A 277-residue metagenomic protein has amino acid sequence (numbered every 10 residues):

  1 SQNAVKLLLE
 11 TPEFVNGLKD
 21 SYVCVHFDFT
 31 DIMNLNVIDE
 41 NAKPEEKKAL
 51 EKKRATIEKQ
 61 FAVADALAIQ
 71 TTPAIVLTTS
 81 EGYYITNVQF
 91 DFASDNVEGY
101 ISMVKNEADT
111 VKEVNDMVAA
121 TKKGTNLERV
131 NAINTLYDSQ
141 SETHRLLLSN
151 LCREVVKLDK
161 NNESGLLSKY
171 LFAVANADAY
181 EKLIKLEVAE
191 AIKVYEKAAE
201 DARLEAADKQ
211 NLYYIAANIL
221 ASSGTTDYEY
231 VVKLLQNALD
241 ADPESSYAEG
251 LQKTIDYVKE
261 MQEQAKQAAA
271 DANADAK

Functional and structural regions predicted by a protein language model:
S1-K19: Typically the conserved alpha-helix immediately C-terminal to a functionally engaged Cys/Sec in thioredoxin-like
Q2-K6, N36-V37, T86-Q89: Short, solvent-exposed loop/turn and secondary-structure capping segments
H26-D28: Residue-level recognition of beta-strand->loop/alpha-helix junctions
T30-I32, G82: Conserved nucleotide-binding/hydrolysis micro-motifs of P-loop NTPases
M33-E46: Cap/lid segment of the alpha/beta-hydrolase catalytic domain
E45-T110: Non-catalytic, surface beta->alpha helical segment in thiol-disulfide oxidoreductase systems
E113-K277: Oxidative protein folding and maturation machinery
